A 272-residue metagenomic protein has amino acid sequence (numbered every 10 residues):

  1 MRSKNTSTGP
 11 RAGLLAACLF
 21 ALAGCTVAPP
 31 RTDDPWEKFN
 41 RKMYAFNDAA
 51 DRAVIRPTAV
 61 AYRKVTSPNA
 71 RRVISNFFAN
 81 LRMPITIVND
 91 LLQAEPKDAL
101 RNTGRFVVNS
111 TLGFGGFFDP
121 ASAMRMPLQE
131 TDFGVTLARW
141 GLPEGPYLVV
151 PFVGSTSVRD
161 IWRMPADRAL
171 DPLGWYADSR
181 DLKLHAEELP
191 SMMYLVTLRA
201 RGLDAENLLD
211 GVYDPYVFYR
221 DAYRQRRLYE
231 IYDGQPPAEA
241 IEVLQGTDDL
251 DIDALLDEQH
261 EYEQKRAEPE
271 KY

Functional and structural regions predicted by a protein language model:
R2-L15: Bacterial N-terminal signal peptides that target proteins for export
C18-L19: Residue-level signal for mature regions of secreted extracellular proteins and peptides
L22-G24: C-terminal motif of bacterial Sec signal peptides marking the signal peptidase cleavage site
T26, G141-Y272: A structured, mid-to-C-terminal "fold-capping" secondary-structure block
R31-K64, A79: Post-signal peptide N-terminal segment of mature Sec-exported envelope proteins
S75-F77: Beta-rich strand-turn-strand
N80-R159: Mid-length scaffold segments of soluble, non-membrane domains
